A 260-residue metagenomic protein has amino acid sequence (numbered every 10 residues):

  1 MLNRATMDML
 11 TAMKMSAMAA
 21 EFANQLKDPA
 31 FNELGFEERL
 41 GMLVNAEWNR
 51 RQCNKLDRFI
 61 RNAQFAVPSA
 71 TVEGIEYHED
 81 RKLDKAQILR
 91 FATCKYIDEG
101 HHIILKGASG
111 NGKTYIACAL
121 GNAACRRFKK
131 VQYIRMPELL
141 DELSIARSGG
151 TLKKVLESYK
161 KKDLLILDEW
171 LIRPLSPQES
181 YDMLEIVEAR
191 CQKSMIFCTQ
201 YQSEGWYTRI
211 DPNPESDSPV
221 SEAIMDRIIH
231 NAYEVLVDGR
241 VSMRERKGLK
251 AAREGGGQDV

Functional and structural regions predicted by a protein language model:
M1-A19: Charged, compositionally biased N-terminal leader segments and the immediate start of the first structured element
A12, P29-L34, F65, Y77-R81 (+3 more regions): Conserved phosphate/pyrophosphate-binding and hydrolysis machinery centered on Walker-type P-loop NTPases, extending
S16-P68: Interdomain "pre-motor" coupling segment immediately N-terminal to P-loop NTPase/helicase cores
F22, K130, L139-A146, G150-E157 (+1 more regions): Replace "adjacent to P-loop NTPase cores in ATP/GTP-dependent enzymes" with "adjacent to NTP-binding cores
C53-K106: Extended interfacial segments that mediate partner engagement and assembly in macromolecular machines
L83-K161, Y207, E254: Conserved P-loop
K162-D163, A232: Short, well-ordered alpha-helix to beta-strand connector turns
